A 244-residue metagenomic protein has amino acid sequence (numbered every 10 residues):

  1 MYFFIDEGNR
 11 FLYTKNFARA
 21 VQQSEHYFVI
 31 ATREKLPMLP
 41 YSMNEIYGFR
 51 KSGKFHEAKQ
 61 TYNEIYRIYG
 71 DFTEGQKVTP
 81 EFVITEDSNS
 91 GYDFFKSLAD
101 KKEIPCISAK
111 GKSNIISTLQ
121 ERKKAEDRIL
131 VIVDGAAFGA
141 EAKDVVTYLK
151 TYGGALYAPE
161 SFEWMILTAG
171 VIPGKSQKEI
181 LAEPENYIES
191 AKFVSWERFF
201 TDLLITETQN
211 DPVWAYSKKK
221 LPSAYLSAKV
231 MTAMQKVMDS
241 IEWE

Functional and structural regions predicted by a protein language model:
F3, N9-R10, N16, N44-E45 (+1 more regions): Acidic, divalent-metal-binding catalytic cores of TOPRIM and closely related two-metal-ion phosphodiester/pyrophosphate
N9-K35: Conserved Walker B catalytic segment
K35-Y41: Conserved H-loop
